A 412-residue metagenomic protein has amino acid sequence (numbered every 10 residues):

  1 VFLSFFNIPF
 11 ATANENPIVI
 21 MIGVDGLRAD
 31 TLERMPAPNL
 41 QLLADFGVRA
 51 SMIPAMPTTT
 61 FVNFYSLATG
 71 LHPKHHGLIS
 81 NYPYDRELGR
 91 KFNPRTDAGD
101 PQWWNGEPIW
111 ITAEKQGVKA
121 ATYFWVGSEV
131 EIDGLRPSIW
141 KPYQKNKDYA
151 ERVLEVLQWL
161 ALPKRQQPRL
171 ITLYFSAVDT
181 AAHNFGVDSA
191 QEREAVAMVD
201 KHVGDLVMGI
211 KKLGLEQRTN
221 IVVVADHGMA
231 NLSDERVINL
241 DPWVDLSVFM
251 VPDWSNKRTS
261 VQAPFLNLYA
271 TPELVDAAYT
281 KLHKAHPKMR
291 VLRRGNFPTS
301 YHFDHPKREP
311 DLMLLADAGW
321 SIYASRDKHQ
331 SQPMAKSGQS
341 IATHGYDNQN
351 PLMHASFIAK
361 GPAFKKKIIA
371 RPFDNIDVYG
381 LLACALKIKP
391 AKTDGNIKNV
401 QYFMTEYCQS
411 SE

Functional and structural regions predicted by a protein language model:
L3-F10: C-terminal segment of classical bacterial N-terminal signal peptides
A11-E15: Boundary at the C-terminal end of the N-terminal hydrophobic targeting segment
V19-G23, A50-I53, S66-A68, A120-F124 (+7 more regions): Structural recognition of the beta-strand scaffold that forms the well-ordered cores of secreted hydrolase catalytic
M21, N39, M198-D241: Metal-dependent active-site segment of extracytoplasmic phospho-/sulfohydrolases and closely related
D30-H76: Short, structured active-site-proximal loop/turn typified by the sulfatase FGly-forming signature C/S-X-P-X-R
L71-A190, P287: His/Asp/Glu-rich, glycine-adjacent segments that coordinate divalent cations and/or stabilize oxyanion chemistry on
R218, H227-T271: Acidic/histidine-rich catalytic neighborhood
S255-L381: Active-site neighborhoods of enzymes that stabilize oxyanions during catalysis
